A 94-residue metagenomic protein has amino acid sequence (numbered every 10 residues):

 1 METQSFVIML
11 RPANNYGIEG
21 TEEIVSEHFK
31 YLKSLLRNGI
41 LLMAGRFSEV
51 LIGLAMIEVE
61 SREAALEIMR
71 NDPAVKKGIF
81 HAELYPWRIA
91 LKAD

Functional and structural regions predicted by a protein language model:
M1-D94: Conserved, structured core segments of small domains
